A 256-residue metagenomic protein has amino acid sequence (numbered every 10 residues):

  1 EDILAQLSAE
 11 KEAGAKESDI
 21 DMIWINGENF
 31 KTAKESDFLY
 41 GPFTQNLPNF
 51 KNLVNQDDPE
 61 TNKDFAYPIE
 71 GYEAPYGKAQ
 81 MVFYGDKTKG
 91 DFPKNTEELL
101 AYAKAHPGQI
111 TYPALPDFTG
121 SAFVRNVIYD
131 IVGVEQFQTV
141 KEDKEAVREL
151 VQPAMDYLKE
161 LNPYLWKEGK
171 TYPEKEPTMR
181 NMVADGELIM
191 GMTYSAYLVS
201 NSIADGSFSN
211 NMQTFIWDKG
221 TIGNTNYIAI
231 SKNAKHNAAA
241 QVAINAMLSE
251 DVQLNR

Functional and structural regions predicted by a protein language model:
D2-L4, W24-T178: Extracytoplasmic ligand-binding site segments that recognize negatively charged/polar headgroups
L4-D19, K31-D37, P177-E187: Short helices/loops that flank or line small-molecule/ion binding pockets
K11-G14, D37, I131, S202-G206: Active-site catalytic pocket residues across diverse enzymes, especially alpha/beta-hydrolases
G14, Y72-P75, K219-G220: Short secondary-structure boundary/capping segments
K16-W24, I189-Y194: Paired acidic/hydrophobic, glycine-rich loop segments that form the ligand-binding mouth/hinge of periplasmic-binding
S18, K94, G108, G186 (+1 more regions): Structured loop/turn residues at beta-strand edges in well-structured enzyme cores
P173-S202: Oxyanion-binding "anion nests"
I189-T193, Y197, A204-N255: Extracytoplasmic/periplasmic substrate-recognition and gating elements
